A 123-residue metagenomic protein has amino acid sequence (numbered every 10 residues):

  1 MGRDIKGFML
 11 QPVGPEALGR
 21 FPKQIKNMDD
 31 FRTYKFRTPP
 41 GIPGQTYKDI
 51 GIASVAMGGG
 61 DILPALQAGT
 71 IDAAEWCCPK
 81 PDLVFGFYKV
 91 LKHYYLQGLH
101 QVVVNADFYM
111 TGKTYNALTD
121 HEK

Functional and structural regions predicted by a protein language model:
M1-K123: N-terminal secretory/targeting leader peptides
